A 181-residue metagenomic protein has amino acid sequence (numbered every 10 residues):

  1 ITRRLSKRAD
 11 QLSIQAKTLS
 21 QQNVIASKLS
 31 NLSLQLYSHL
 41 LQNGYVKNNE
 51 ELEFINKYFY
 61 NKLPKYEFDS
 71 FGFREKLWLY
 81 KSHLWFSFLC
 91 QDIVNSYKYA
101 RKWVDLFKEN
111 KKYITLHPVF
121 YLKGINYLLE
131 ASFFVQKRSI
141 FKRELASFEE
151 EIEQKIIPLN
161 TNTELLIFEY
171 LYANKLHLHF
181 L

Functional and structural regions predicted by a protein language model:
I1-F54, D69-S70: Flexible inter-repeat linkers and adjacent short helices within tandem amphipathic alpha-helical repeat scaffolds
T2-R3, N31-N48, L77-D92, L122-V135 (+1 more regions): Tandem amphipathic alpha-helical repeat scaffolds
R3-I14, G44-L63, C90-F107, V135-K155 (+1 more regions): Helix-turn-helix repeat elements of alpha-solenoid scaffolds
S6, N49, E53, S70-R74 (+3 more regions): Alpha-solenoid helical-repeat scaffolds
L19-A26, K62-F73, F107-P118, I152-E164: Flexible helix-coil transition and linker loops at the boundaries of alpha-helical arrays
N23, N31, N43, N48-N49 (+7 more regions): Detector for Asparagine
N56-F86: C-terminal intrinsically disordered extensions
K76, R101-W103, F120, L128 (+3 more regions): N-terminal capping/interface segment
